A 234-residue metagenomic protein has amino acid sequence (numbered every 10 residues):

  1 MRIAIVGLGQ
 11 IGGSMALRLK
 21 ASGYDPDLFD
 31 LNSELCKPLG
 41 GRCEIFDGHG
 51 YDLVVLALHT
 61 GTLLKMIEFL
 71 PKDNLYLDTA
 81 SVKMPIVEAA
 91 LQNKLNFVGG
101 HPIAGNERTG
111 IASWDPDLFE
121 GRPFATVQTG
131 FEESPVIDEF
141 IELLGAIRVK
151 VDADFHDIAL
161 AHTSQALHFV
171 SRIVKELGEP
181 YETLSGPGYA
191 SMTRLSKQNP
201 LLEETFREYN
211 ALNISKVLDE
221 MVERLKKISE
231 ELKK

Functional and structural regions predicted by a protein language model:
M1-I45, H49: NAD(P)+-binding Rossmann beta1-loop-alpha1 motif at the extreme N-terminus of oxidoreductases
R2, D25-D27, N96, P123 (+1 more regions): Residues at the starts of beta-strands that form the adenosine-phosphate
N32-L35, S81, F131: Helix N-cap at the beta1-alpha1 junction of Rossmann-like dinucleotide-binding domains, i.e., the first residues
V54-V55, L77: N-terminal Rossmann-like NAD(P) cofactor-binding module of classical short-chain dehydrogenase/reductase
T60, L64-A112: Rossmann-like NAD(P)(H) cofactor-binding subdomain of soluble oxidoreductases
P116-L195: Internal alpha-helical scaffold of NAD(P)-dependent oxidoreductase catalytic cores
P180-K234: Interdomain hinge/lid region at the active-site interface of Rossmann-like NAD(P)-dependent oxidoreductases
